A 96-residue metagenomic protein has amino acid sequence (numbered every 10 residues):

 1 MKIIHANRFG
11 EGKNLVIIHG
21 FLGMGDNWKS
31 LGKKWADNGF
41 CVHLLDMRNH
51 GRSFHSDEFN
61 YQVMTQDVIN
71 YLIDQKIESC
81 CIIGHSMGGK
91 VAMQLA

Functional and structural regions predicted by a protein language model:
M1-I3: N-terminal cap/lid segment of alpha/beta-hydrolase-fold proteins
N7-F54: Conserved HGGG/HGGXW glycine-rich cap/lid loop of the alpha/beta-hydrolase fold
S30, Q94-L95: Active-site signature of alpha/beta-hydrolase-fold catalytic machinery across serine- and Asp/Cys-nucleophile hydrolases
W35, L95-A96: Aromatic pocket-lining residues of Rossmann-like dinucleotide-binding sites
H43, M47-I83: Active-site loop/oxyanion-hole signature of alpha/beta-hydrolase fold enzymes
G84-G88, A92: Gly/Ala-rich beta-loop-alpha elbow adjacent to hydrolase catalytic centers
